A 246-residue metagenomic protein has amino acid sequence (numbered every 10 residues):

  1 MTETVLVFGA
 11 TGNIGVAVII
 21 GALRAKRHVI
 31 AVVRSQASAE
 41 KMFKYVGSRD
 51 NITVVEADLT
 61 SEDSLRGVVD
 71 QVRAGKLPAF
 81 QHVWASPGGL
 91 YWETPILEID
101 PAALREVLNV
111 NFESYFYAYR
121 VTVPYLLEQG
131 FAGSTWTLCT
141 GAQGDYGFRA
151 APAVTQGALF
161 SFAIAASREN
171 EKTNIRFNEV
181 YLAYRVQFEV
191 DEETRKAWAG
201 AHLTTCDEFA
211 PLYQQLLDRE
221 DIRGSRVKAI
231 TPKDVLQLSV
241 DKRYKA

Functional and structural regions predicted by a protein language model:
F8, P78-G89, L138, N178: Rossmann-fold scaffold of SDR-type NAD(P)-dependent oxidoreductases
F8-G21: N-terminal Rossmann NAD(P)H-binding glycine-rich loop of SDR-like oxidoreductase domains
A25-K41: Conserved glycine-rich Rossmann-like NAD(P)H-binding loop of the short-chain dehydrogenase/reductase
V46-D63: Rossmann-fold cofactor-recognition segment
D58-A79: Conserved Rossmann-fold cofactor-binding substructure of NAD(P)-dependent oxidoreductases
A85-R105: Conserved mid-core segment of classical short-chain dehydrogenase/reductases
G89, A103-Y119, L127-E171, Y181-Y184: Catalytic loop of short-chain dehydrogenase/reductase
K172-A246: C-terminal helical subdomain
